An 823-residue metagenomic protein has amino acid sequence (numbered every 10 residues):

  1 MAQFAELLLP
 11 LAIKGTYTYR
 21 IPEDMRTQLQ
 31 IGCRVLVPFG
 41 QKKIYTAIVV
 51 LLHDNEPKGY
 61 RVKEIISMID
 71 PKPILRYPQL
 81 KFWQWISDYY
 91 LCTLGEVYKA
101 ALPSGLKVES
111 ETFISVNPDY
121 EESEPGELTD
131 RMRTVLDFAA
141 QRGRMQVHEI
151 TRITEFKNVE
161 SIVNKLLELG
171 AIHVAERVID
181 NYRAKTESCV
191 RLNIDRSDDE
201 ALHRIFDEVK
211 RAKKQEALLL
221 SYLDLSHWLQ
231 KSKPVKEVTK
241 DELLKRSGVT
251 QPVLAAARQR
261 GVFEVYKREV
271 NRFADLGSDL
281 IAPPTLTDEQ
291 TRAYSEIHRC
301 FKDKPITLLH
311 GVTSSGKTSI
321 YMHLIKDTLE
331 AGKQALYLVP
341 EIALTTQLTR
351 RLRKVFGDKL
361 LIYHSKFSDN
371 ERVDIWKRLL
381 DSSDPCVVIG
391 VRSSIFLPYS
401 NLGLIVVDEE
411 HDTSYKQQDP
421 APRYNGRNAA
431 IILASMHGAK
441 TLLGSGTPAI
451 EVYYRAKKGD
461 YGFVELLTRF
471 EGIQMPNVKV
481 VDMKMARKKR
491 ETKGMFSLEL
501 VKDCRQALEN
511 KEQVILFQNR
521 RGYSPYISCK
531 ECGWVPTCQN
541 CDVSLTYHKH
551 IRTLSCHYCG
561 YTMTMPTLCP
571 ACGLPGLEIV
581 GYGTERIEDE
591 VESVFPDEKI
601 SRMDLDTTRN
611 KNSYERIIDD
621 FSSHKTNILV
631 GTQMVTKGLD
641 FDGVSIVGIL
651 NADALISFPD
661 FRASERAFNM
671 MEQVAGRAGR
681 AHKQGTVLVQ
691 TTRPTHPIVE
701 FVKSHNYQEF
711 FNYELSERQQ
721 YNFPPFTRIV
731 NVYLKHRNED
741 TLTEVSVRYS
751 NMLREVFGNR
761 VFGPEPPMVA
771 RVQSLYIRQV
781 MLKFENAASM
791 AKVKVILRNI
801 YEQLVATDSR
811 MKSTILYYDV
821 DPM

Functional and structural regions predicted by a protein language model:
M1-V388, S394-S445, K457-I473, V756 (+3 more regions): Accessory, non-ATPase domains that flank or precede helicase/AAA+ motor cores in DNA-metabolism machines
G15-Y17, T239, R728-V730, Y776-R778: Short amphipathic alpha-helical segments
A175, Y266, F517, H548 (+3 more regions): Solvent-exposed beta-strand sheet faces enriched in polar/charged residues
I281-T287, T291-S295, D303-T743, N751 (+3 more regions): Inter-lobe coupling/hinge segments of SF2-like helicase ATPases
F595-E598, L753-V761, T807-M811: Short secondary-structure junctions
N751, E755-Y776, L816: A carboxyl-terminal module marker
